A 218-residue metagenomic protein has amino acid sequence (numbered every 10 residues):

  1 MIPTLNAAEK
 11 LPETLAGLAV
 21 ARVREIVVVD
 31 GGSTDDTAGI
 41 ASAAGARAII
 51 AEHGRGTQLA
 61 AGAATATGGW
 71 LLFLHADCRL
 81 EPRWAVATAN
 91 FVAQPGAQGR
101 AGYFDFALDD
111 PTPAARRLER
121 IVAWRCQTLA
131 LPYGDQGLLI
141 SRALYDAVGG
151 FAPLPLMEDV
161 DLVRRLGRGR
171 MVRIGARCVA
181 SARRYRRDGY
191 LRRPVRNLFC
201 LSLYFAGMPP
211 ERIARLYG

Functional and structural regions predicted by a protein language model:
N6-V20: Short, well-formed alpha-helical segments that are part of the catalytic scaffolds of diverse glycosyltransferases
E9-E13, D35-A44: Acidic helix N-cap motif at the loop->helix transition within catalytic regions of sugar-transfer enzymes
G17, D30-A38, C78: A conserved acidic beta->alpha catalytic loop
D36, A76-F91, R164: Acidic donor-binding/catalytic loop of UDP-sugar-dependent glycosyltransferases, especially processive GT2
I50-A66: Glycine-rich, basic loop-to-helix element that forms the pyrophosphate-binding segment of sugar-nucleotide handling
L71: Short aromatic/hydrophobic "clamp" motif used to bind/position activated sugar donors
P82-A114: Conserved donor NDP-sugar-binding/catalytic core segment of glycosyltransferases
R164-G218: Hydrophobic helical membrane-anchoring modules
